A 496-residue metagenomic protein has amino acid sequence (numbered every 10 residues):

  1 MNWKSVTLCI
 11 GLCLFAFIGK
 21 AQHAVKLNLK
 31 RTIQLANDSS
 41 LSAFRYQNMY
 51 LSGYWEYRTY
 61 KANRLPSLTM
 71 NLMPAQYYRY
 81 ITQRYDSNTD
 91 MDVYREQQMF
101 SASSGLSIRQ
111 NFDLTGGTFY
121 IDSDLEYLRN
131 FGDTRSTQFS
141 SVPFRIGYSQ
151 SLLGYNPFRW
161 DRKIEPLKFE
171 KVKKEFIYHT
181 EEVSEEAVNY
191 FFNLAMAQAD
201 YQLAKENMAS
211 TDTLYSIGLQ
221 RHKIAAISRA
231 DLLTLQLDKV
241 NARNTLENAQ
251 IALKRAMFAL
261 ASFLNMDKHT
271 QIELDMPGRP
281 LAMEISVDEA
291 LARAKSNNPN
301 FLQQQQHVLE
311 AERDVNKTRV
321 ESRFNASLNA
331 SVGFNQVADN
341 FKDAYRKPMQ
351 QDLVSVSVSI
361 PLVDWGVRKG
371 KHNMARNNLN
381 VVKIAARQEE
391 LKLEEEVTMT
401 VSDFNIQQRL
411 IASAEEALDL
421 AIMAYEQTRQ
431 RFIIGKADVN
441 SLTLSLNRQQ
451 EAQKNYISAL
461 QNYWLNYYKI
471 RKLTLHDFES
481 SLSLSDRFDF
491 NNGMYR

Functional and structural regions predicted by a protein language model:
M1-L27: Bacterial Sec-dependent N-terminal signal peptides
S5, L27, K163-L167, K171-R293 (+4 more regions): Periplasmic alpha-helical coiled-coil/stalk elements that build and connect Gram-negative outer-membrane
Q22-H23, T69-N71, Q76-I81, K268 (+3 more regions): Acidic, low-complexity, intrinsically disordered peripheral segments
I33-N37, T89-V93, I227, D231-L232 (+4 more regions): Amphipathic alpha-helical coiled-coil scaffold segments and their short linker/junction regions
Q34-F44, L51-L68, G105-Q138, I146-K163 (+6 more regions): A glycine-/polar-enriched beta->alpha junction
R45-Y60, H179, V183-A204, Y215 (+6 more regions): Amphipathic alpha-helical coiled-coil segments
P74-Y78, L125-R129, L152, V332-Q336 (+2 more regions): Transmembrane beta-strands of outer-membrane beta-barrel pores
Q98-S104, S140-F144, P348-D352: Residues that define the transmembrane beta-barrel architecture of outer-membrane proteins
